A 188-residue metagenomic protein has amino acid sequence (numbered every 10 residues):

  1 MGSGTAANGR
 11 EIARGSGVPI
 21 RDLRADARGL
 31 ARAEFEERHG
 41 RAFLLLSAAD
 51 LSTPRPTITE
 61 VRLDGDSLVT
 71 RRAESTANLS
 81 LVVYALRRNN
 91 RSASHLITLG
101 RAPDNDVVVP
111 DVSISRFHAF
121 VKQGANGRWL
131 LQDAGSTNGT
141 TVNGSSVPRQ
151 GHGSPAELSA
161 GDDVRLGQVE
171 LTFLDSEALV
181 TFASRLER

Functional and structural regions predicted by a protein language model:
M1, A6-A7, Q123, R128 (+2 more regions): C-terminal boundary/linker segments immediately following FHA domains
M1-P110, T172-R188: Intrinsically disordered, low-complexity acidic Ser/Thr-rich regulatory segments
L96, D106, H118, R128 (+1 more regions): Beta-strand-rich binding-surface signature of beta-sandwich/beta-barrel folds used to engage anionic ligands
I97, A119-V121, G139-T141: Short beta-strand segments in beta-sandwich/barrel cores
T98-G100, L131-A134: Short, acidic/hydrophobic/Gly-rich beta-strand patch recurrent on exposed beta strands that often constitutes part
G100, V112-S115, R149, A156-E157: Short solvent-exposed loop/turn micro-motifs enriched in small/polar/acidic residues
A102-D104, V109-R116, V121-A125: Mid-length scaffold segments of soluble, non-membrane domains
D111-V112, D133-G135: Short glycine/proline-enriched turns and hinge-like loops at secondary-structure junctions
